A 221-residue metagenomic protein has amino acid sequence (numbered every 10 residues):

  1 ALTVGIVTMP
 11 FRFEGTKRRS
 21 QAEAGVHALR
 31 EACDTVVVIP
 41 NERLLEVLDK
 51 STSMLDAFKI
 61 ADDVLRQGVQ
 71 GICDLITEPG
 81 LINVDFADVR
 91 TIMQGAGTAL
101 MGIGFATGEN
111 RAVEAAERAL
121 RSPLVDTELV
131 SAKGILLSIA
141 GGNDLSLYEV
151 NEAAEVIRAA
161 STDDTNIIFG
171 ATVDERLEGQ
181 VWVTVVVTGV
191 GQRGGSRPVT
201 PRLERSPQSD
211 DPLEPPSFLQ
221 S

Functional and structural regions predicted by a protein language model:
A1-S221: Tubulin/FtsZ superfamily GTPase core signature
